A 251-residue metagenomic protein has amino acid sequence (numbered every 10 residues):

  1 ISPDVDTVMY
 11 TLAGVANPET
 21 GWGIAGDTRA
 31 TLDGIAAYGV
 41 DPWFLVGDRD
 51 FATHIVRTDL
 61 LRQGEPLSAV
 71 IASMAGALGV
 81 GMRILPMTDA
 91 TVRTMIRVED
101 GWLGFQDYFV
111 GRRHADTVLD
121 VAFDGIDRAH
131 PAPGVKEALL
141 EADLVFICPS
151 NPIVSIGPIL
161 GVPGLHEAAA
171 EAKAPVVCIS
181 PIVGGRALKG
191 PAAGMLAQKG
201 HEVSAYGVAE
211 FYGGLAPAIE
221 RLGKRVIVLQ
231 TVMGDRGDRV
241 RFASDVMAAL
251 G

Functional and structural regions predicted by a protein language model:
I1-F123: Electropositive, gly/pro-rich neighborhoods at or near active sites that engage anionic ligands
L119-L139: Active-site glycine-rich loop that binds ribose-phosphate moieties when present
A142: An anion/phosphate-binding loop that grips the pyrophosphate of nucleotide cofactors and donors
F146-C148, V177-I179: Structural motif
I159-H166: Charged helix-capping and loop-helix junction motifs
A172-V176, K224: A short helix->loop->beta-strand "cap" motif at the edges of active sites that frequently abuts
I179-P191: Short connector loops at secondary-structure junctions
K189-G251: C-terminal functional extensions of proteins
